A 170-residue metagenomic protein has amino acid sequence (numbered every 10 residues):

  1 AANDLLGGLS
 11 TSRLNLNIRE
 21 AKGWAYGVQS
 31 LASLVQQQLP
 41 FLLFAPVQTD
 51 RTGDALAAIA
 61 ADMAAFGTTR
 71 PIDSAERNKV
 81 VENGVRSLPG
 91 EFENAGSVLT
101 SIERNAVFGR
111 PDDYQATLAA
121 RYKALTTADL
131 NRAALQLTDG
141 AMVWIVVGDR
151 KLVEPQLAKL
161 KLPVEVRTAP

Functional and structural regions predicted by a protein language model:
A1-T11: His/Glu-based metal-binding/catalytic segments typifying zinc-dependent metallopeptidases
N3-D4, N15-T68, S74-T127, D139-V147: M16 family metallopeptidases and their MPP-like homologs
G8, S33-V35, A134: Generic marker of residues within folded, mature protein domains
T11-S12, R150: Generic non-transmembrane alpha-helix signal with a bias for helix starts/N-cap capping motifs
T127-P170: Proteolytic maturation boundary segments
